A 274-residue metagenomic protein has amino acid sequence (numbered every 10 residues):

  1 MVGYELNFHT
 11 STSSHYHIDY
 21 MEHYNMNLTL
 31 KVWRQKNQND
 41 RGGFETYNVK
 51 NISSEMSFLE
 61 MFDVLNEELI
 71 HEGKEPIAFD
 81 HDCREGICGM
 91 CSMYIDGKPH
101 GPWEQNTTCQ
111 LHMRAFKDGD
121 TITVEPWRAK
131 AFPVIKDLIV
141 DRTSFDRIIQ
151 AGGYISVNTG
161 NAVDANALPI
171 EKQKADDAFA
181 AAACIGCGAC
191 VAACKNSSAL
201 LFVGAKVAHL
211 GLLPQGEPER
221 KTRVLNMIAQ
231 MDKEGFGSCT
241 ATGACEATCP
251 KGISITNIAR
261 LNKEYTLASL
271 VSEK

Functional and structural regions predicted by a protein language model:
T10-S14, I18: Intrinsic disorder/low-complexity segments
M26-T46: Eukaryote-biased recognition of intrinsically disordered, low-complexity regulatory segments
W33, K50, I95-G97: Short strand-turn-strand beta-turns centered on an Asx-Gly dipeptide
E45-M56: Short, contiguous acidic and Ser/Thr-rich linear segments
M56-E75, I122-K274: Ferredoxin-type iron-sulfur electron-transfer modules in oxidoreductases and energy-metabolism complexes
I95-G119, V124: Glycine-rich phosphate/adenylate-binding loop and adjacent beta-alpha elements of nucleotide- or dinucleotide-binding
